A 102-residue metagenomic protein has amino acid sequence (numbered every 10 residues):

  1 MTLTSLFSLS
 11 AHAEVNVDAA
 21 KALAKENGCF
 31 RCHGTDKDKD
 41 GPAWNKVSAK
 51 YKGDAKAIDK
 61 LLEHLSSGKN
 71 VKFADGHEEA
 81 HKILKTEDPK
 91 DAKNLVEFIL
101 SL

Functional and structural regions predicted by a protein language model:
M1-L6: Bacterial N-terminal signal peptides
S8-A24, K50-K52: Electrostatic cytochrome c docking/interface patches
N27-T35, L95: The canonical Cys-X-X-Cys-His
H33, S66, I99-L100: Protein kinase-like catalytic domain
K37-K39, L102: Solvent-exposed loop/turn segments at secondary-structure junctions within structured extracellular/periplasmic domains
D40-Y51, H64-V96: Axial heme c-ligation environment in periplasmic c-type cytochrome domains
D54-H64: Post-signal/leader-peptide non-cytosolic segments of secretory proteins
